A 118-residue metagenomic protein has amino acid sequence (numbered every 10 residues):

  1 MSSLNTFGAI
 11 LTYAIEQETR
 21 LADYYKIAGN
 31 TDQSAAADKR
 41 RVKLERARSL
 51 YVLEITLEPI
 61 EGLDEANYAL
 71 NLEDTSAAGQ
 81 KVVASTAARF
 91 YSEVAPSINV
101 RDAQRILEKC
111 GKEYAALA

Functional and structural regions predicted by a protein language model:
M1-A118: Non-heme di-metal
